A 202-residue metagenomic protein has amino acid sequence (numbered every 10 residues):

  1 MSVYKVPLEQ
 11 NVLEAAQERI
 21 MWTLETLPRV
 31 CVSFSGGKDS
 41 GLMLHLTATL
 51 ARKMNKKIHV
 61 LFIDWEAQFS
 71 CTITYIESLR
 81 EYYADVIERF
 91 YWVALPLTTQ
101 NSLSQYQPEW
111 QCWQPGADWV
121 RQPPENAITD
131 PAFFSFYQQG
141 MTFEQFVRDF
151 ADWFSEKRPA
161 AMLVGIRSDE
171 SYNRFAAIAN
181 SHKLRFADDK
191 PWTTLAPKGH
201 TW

Functional and structural regions predicted by a protein language model:
M1-W202: ATP-dependent adenylation/nucleotidyltransferase module used to activate substrates
